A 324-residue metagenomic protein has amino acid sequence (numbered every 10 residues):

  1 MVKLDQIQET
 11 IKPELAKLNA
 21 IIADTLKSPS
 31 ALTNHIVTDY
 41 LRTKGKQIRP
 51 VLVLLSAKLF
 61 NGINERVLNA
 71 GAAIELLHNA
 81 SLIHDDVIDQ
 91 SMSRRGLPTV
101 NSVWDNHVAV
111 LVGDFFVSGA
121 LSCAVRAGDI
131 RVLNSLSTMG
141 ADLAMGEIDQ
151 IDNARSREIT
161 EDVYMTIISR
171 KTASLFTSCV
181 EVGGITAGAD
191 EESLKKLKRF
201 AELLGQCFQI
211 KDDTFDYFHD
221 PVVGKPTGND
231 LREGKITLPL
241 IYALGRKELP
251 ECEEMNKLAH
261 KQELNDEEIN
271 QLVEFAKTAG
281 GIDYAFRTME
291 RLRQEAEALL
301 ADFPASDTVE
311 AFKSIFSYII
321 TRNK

Functional and structural regions predicted by a protein language model:
M1-K324: All-alpha prenyltransferase/terpene-synthase fold signal
